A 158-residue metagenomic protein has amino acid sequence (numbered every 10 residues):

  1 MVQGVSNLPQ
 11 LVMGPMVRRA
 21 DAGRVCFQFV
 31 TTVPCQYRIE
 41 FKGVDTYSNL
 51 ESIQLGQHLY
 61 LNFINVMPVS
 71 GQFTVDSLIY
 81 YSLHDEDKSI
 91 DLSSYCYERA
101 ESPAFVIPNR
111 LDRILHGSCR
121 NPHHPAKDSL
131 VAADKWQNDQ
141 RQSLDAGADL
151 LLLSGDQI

Functional and structural regions predicted by a protein language model:
M1-A126, K135-A148: Acidic, histidine-bearing metal-coordination/catalytic regions of metal-dependent phosphoesterases
C119, G155-D156: Active-site glycine-centered loops adjacent to acidic/histidine catalytic or metal-binding residues that shape
V131-Q137, L153: Amphipathic alpha-helical scaffolding segments
G147, L153-S154: Gly/serine-rich nucleotide phosphate-binding loop at the start of the catalytic core of nucleotide/ADP-ribose-handling
